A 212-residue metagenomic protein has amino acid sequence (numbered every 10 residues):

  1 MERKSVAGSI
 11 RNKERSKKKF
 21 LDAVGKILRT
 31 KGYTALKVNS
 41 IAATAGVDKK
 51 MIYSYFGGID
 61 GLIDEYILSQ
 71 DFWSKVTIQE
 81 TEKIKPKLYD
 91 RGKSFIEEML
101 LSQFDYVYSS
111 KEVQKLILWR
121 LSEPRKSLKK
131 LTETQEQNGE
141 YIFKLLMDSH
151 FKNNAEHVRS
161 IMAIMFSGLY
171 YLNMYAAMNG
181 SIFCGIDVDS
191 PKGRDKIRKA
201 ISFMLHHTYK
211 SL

Functional and structural regions predicted by a protein language model:
M1-R15: N-terminal intrinsically disordered/low-complexity leader segments
E2, K144-D148, K152, G168-L212: C-terminal peripheral helix-coil segments that are non-catalytic and often amphipathic
K13-G25, I41, Y66-Q70, S74: Generic hydrophobic, amphipathic alpha-helix propensity
K19, I27-G61, E65: Helix-turn-helix
K75-Q79, S94, L116, P124-F151 (+3 more regions): Amphipathic alpha-helical packing segments from all-alpha helical-bundle domains
Q79-S109, I161-M162: Hydrophobic alpha-helical connector segments
Q103, L116-R120, M165, L169: Short alpha-helical scaffolding segments that buttress acidic/His motifs in well-ordered protein cores
V107-K129, A176-I182: Amphipathic alpha-helical segments used for helix-helix packing
